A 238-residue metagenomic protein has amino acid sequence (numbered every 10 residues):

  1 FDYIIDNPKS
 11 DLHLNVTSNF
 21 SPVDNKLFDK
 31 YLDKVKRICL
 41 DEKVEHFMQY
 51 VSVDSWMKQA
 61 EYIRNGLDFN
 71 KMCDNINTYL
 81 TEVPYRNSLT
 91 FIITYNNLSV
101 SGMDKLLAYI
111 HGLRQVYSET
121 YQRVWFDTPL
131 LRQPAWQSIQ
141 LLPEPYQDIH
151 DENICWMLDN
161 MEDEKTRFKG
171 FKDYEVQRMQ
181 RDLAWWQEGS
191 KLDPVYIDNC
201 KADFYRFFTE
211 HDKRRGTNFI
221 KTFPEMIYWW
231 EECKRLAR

Functional and structural regions predicted by a protein language model:
F1, N25-D29, V100-D104: Conserved strand-to-helix beginnings and helix N-cap segments that scaffold or border functional pockets
D2-I5, K36, N77-L80, H111: Alpha-helical repeat scaffolds in large eukaryotic proteins
N7-Y31, I38-C73, N87-N97, E119-Q140: Core AdoMet radical
V23, E82, Y109, L113-Y117: Phosphate/oxyanion-binding loops and surfaces in catalytic or ligand/nucleic-acid-binding neighborhoods
M72-N75, Y79, L106: Alpha-helical packing segments of well-folded alpha/beta enzyme cores
N97-L113: Catalytic cores of alpha/beta
P134-D159: PAPS-dependent sulfotransferase catalytic core
L158-R238: Radical SAM enzyme core and accessory elements
